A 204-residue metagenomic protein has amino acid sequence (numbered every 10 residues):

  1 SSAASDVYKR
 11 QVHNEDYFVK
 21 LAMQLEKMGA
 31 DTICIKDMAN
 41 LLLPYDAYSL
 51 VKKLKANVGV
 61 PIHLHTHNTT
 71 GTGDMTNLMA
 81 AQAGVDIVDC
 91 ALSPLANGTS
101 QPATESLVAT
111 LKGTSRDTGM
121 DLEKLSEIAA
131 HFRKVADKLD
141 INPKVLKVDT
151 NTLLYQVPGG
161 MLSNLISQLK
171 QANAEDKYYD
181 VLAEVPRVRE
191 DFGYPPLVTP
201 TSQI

Functional and structural regions predicted by a protein language model:
S1-Y8: Short, small-residue-biased leader/transition segments that mark boundaries at the very start of proteins
S5, A47-L64, A109-M120: Alpha-helix-loop-beta-strand connector modules within alpha/beta enzyme cores
K9-N14, D37-Y45, N68-G73, P94-T99 (+1 more regions): Short, small-residue-enriched loops and turns at beta-alpha junctions that line or gate enzyme active sites
K9-V60, L78-V85: Alpha/beta enzyme core
A83-S100: Glycine-rich phosphate-binding active-site loops on the catalytic face of alpha/beta enzymes
S100-T104, L111-T114: Mobile "lid/hinge" segments at catalytic clefts and subdomain interfaces of large enzymes
L146-N151, Q156-I204: Terminal or standalone catalytic/regulatory effector modules within metabolic enzymes and repeat proteins
